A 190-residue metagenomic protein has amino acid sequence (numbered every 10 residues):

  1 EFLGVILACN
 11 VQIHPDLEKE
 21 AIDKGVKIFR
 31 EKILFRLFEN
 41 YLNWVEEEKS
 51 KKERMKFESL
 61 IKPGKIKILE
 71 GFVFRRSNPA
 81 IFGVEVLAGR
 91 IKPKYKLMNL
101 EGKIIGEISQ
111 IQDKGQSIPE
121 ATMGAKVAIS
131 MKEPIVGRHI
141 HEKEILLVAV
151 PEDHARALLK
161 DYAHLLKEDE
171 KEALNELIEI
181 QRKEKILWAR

Functional and structural regions predicted by a protein language model:
E1-R190: Contiguous effector/interaction surfaces
